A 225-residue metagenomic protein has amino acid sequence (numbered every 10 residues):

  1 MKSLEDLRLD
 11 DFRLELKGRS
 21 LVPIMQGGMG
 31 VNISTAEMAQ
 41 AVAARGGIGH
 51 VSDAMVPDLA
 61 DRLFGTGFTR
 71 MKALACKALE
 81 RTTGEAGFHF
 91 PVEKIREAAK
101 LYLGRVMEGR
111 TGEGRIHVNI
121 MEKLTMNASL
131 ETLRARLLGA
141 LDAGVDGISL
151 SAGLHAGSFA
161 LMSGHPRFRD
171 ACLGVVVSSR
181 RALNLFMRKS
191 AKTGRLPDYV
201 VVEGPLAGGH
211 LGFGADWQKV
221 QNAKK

Functional and structural regions predicted by a protein language model:
M1-K224: Active-site entrance/lid segments in N-terminal catalytic domains of soluble metabolic enzymes
